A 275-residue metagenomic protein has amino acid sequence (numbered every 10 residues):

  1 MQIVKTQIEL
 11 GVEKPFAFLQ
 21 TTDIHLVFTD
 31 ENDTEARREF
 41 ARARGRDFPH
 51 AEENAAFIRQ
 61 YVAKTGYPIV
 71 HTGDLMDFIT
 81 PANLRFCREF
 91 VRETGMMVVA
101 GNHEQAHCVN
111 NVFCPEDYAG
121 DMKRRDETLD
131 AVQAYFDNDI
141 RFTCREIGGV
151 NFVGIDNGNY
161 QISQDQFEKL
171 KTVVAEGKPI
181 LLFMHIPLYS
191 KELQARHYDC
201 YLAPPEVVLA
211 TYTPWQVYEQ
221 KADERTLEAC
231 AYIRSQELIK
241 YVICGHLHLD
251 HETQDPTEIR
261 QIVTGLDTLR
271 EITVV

Functional and structural regions predicted by a protein language model:
M1-L84: N-terminal active-site segment of His-dependent metallophosphoesterases
T6-L10, T80-P179, V207-L209, E252-V274: Extended active-site neighborhood of metal-dependent phosphoesterases/phosphodiesterases
G11-A36, E104-C108, K178, L182-L202: Short, solvent-exposed beta-strand-terminating loops
T22-E53, N110-A134, P214-Y218: Acidic/histidine-rich helix-loop elements that form or flank divalent-metal/phosphate-binding sites at the catalytic
D23, G73-D74, G101-N102, H185 (+1 more regions): Active-site glycine-centered loops adjacent to acidic/histidine catalytic or metal-binding residues that shape
R44-F48, G73-D77, D156-Q161, W215-Q220: The substrate-binding groove and active-site-proximal loops of carbohydrate-active enzymes, especially glycoside
F57-P68, N151-V153, Y160-Q254: His/acidic metal-ligating clusters that form di-metal
